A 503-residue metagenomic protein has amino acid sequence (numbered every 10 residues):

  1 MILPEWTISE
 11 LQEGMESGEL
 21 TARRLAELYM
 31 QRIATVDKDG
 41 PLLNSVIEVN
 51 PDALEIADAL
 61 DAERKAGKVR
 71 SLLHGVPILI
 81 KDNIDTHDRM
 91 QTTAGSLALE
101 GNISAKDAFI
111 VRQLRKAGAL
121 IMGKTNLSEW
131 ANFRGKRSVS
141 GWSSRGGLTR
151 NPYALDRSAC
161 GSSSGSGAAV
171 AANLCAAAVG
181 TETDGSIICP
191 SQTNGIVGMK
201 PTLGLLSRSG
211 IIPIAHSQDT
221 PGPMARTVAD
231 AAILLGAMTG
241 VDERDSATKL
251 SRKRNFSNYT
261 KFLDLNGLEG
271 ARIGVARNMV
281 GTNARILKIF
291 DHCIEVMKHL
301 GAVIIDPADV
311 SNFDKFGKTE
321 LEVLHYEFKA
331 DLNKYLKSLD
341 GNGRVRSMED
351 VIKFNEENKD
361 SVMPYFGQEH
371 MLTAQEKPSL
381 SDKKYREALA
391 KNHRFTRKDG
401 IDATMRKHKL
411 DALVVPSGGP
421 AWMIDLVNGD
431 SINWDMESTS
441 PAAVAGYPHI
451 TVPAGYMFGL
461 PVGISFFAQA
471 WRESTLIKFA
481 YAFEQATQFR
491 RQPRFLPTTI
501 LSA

Functional and structural regions predicted by a protein language model:
M1-I56, A62-K65, I289-A302, K353 (+2 more regions): An N-terminal boundary/leader segment
E16-S17, M30-L42, D58-K65, R115-K116 (+8 more regions): Sec-exported extracytoplasmic/periplasmic mature domains
G18, G75, K116, C175 (+3 more regions): Glycine-rich, small-residue loops and helix-cap segments that act as flexible hinges at active-site edges
E19, R24-A26, D58, A108 (+5 more regions): Acyltransferase
Y29, A53, G75, K81 (+7 more regions): Conserved hydrophobic/aromatic pocket- or pore-lining residues that grip, position, or stack substrates in active sites
T35, L120, A171-R277, D291-L300 (+2 more regions): Structural helix-boundary/capping segments
D39, L73-P221, S246-L250, G274-A276 (+1 more regions): Short glycine/serine-rich loop/turn segments
H74-A94, T260-A276, Y326-R397, T451-P461: Short helix-loop capping/hinge segments that flank enzyme active sites or metal/cofactor-binding pockets
